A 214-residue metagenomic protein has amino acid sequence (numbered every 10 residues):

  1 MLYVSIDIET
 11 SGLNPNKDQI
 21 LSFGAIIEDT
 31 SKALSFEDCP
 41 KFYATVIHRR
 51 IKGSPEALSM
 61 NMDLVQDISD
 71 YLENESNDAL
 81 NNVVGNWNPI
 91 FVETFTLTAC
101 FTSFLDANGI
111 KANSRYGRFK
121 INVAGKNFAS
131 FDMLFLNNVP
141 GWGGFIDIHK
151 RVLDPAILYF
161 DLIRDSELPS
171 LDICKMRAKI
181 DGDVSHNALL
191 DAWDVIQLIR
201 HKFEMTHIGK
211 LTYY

Functional and structural regions predicted by a protein language model:
L2-V4, S11-K126: Conserved non-catalytic scaffold segment of RNase H-like nuclease domains
I8-T10, P155: Residues immediately flanking
P15-K17, F135, L162, I199: Short, function-defining helix-loop hinge/capping sites that tune catalysis or transport
R50-G53, S59-M60, Q66-S69, E73 (+1 more regions): Active-site-proximal helix-loop-helix substrate-binding element of RNase H-like nuclease domains
E93, L97-F101, D132-F135, R151-P155: Amphipathic alpha-helical interface surfaces
L105-Y116, F131-K150: Substrate-recognition/cap helix-loop segment adjacent to the acidic, metal-dependent catalytic center of Asp-based
N122-N127, L134-F135, V139, S170-Y214: Acidic, Mg2+-coordinating catalytic module of metal-dependent nucleases/exonucleases that use a two-metal-ion mechanism
A129-F131, F160: Short Gly/Pro-enriched loop/turn and capping motifs at secondary-structure junctions
